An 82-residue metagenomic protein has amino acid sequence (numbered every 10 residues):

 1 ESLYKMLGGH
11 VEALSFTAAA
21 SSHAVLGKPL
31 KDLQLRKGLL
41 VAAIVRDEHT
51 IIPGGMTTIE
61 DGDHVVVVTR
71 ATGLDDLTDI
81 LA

Functional and structural regions predicted by a protein language model:
E1-A18: Long, charged amphipathic helices and adjacent flexible linkers at domain junctions
S15-A82: Cytosolic Rossmann-like ligand/nucleotide-binding regulatory domains
